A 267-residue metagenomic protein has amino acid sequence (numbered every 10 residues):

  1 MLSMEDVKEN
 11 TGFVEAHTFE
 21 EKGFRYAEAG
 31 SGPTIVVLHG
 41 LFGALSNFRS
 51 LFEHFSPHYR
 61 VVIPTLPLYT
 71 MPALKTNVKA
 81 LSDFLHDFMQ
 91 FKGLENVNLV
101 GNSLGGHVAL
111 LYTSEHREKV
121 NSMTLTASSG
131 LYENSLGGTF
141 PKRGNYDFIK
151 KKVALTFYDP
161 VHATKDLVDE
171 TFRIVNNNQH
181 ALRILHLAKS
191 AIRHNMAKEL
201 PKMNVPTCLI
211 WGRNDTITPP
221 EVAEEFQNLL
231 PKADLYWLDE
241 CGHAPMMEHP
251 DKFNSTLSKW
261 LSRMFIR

Functional and structural regions predicted by a protein language model:
M1-I35, P57-Y59, A73, E95 (+2 more regions): Alpha/beta-hydrolase fold catalytic core
F19, A27, R49-S50, V62-V100 (+1 more regions): Active-site loop/oxyanion-hole signature of alpha/beta-hydrolase fold enzymes
R25-M71: Conserved HGGG/HGGXW glycine-rich cap/lid loop of the alpha/beta-hydrolase fold
E95-Y132: Conserved hydrolase catalytic core segment
R143-K202: Conserved alpha/beta-hydrolase catalytic His-Asp/Glu region
M203, L209-W211: Short beta-strand/loop motif that positions the catalytic acidic residue of the alpha/beta-hydrolase fold
N214-T218: Acidic catalytic loop of the alpha/beta-hydrolase fold
D234-R267: Catalytic active-site module of serine/aspartate enzymes centered on a nucleophile-bearing elbow/loop
